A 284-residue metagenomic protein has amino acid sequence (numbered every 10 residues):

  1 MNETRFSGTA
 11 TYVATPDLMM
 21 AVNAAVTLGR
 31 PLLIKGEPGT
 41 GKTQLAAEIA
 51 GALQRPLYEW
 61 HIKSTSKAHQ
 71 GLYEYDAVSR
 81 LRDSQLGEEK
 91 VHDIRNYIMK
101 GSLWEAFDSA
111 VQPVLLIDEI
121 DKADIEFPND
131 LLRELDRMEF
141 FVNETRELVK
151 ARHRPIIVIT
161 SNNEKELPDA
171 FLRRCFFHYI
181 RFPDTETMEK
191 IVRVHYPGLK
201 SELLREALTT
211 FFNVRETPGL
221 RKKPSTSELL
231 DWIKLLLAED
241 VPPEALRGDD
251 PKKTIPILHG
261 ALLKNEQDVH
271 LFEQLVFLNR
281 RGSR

Functional and structural regions predicted by a protein language model:
M1-R284: C-terminal regulatory/interaction module of P-loop NTP-utilizing enzymes
